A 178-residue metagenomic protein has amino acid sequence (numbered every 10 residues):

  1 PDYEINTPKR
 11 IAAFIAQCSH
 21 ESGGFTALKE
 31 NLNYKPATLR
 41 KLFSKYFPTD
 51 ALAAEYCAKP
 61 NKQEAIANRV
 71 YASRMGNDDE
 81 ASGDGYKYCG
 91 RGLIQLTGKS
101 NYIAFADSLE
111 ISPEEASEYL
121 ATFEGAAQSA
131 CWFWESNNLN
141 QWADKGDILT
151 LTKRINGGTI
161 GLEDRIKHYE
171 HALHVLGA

Functional and structural regions predicted by a protein language model:
P1-E4, A13, G83, P113-F123 (+1 more regions): Second-shell loop/turn segments in exported
N6-R10, Y86-C89, G125, G146-I148: Extracellular/periplasmic catalytic domains that process cell-envelope and extracellular macromolecules
P8-G23: Active-site-adjacent structural elements in enzyme catalytic domains
I15, A130-C131, T152, N156 (+1 more regions): Non-transmembrane alpha-helical segments in soluble domains of secreted/periplasmic/extracellular proteins
C18-E21, D144-G161: Acidic helix/loop microenvironments that form the catalytic cleft of cell-wall polysaccharide enzymes
S19-W132: Peptidoglycan-targeting cell-wall enzymes and recognition modules
S108-I111, E170-A178: Cell-envelope/ECM-targeting effectors and their regulatory/trafficking segments
I160-H174: Extracellular low-complexity, O-glycosylation-prone Ser/Thr/Pro/Gly-rich "stalks" and linkers flanking catalytic
